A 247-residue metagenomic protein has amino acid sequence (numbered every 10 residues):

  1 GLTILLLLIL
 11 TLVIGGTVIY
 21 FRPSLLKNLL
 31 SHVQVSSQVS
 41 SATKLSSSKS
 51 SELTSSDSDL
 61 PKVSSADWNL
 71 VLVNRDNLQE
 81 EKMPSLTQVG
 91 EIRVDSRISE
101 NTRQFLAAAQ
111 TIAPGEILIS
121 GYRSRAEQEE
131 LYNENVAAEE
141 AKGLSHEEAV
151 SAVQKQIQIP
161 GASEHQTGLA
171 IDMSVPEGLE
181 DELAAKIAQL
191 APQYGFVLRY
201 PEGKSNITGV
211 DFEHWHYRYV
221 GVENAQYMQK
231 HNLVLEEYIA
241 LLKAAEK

Functional and structural regions predicted by a protein language model:
G1-K247: Extracytoplasmic cell-surface/polysaccharide-interacting catalytic and binding patches
